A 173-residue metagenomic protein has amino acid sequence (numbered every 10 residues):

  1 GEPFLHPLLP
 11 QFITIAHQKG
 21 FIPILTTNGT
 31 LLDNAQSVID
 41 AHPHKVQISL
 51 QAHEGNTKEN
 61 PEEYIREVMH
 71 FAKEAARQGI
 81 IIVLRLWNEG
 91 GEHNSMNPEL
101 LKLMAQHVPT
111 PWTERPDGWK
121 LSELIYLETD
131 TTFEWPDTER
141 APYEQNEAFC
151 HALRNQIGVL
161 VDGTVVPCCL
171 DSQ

Functional and structural regions predicted by a protein language model:
E2-P116: Radical SAM/AdoMet-radical enzyme domain recognition
K120-Q173: Accessory C-terminal segments flanking Radical SAM cores
